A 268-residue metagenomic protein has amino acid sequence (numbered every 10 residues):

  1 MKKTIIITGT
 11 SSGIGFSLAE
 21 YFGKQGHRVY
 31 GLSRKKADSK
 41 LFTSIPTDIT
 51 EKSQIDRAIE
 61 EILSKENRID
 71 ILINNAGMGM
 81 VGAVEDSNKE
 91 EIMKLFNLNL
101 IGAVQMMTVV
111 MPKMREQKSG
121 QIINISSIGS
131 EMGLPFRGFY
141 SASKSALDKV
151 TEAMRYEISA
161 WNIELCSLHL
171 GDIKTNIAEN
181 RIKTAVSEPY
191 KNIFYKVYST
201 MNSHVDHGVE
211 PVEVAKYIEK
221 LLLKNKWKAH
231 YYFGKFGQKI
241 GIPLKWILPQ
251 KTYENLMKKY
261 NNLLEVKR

Functional and structural regions predicted by a protein language model:
S11, A19: N-terminal Rossmann NAD(P)H-binding glycine-rich loop of SDR-like oxidoreductase domains
T47-R57, K89: The beta1-alpha1 cofactor-binding region of Rossmann-like NAD(H)/NADP(H)-dependent oxidoreductases
A83-V84, E91-M93: Substrate-binding pocket helix/loop in short-chain dehydrogenase/reductase
M107, S143-A146: Active-site helix of classical SDR
M107-T108, E152: A short, exposed helix-loop element centered on a Lys and neighboring polar residues
S127: Residue(s) in the substrate-gating loop at a strand-loop-helix junction that position the organic substrate next
Y156-V205: C-terminal beta-strand-loop-alpha-helix "lid" module of Rossmann-like NAD(P)-dependent dehydrogenases
